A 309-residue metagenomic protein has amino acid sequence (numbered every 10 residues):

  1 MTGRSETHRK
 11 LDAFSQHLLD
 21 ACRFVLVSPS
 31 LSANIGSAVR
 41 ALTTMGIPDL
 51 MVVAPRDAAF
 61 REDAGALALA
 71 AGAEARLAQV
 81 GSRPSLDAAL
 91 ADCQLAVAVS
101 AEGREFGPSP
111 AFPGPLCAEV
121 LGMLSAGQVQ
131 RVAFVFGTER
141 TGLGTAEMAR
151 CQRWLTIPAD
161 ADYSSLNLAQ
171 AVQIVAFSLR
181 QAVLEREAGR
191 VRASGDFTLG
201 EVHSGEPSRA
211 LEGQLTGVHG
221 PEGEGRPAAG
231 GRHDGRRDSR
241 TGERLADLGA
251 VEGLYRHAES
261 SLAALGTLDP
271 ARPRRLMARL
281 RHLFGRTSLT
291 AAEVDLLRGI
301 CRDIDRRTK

Functional and structural regions predicted by a protein language model:
M1-K309: Post-transcriptional modification and biogenesis factors for structured RNAs of the translation apparatus
